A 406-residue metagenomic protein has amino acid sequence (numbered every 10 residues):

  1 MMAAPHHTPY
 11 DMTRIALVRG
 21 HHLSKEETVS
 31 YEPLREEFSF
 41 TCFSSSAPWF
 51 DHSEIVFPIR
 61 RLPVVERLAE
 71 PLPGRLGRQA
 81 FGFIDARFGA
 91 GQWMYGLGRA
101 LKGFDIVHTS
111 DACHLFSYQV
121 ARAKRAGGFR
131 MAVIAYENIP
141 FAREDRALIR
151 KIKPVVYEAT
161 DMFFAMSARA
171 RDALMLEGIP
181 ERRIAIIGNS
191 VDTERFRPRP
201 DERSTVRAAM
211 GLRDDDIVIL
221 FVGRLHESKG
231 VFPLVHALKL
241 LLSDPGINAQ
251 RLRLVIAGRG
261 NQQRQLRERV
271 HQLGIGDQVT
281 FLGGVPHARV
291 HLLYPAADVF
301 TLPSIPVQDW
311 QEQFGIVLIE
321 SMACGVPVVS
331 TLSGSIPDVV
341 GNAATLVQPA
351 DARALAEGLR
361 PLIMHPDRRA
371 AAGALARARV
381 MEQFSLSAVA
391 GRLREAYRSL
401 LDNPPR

Functional and structural regions predicted by a protein language model:
A16, R213-K229, V235-L238: Conserved donor-binding/catalytic core segment of Leloir-type glycosyltransferases
H114-L115, F129-A147, A159-M162: A short, histidine- and acid-enriched strand-loop-helix "catalytic/donor-clamping" loop that lines the nucleotide-sugar
V120, L332, N342-R353, P361-D367: Conserved acidic donor-binding segment of nucleotide-sugar-dependent glycosyltransferases
R169, S190: Carbohydrate-associated surface elements
A208, P361, R368-Q383, V389 (+2 more regions): A short, well-ordered alpha-helix in the C-terminal region of glycosyltransferases
P245, A249-R251, A257, R264-R289: Nucleotide-activated donor-binding/catalytic signature segment of Leloir-type glycosyltransferases, i.e., the conserved
Q278, P295-W310, V326: Acidic donor-binding loop of glycosyltransferase active sites
L318, A323-S330: Short hydrophobic beta-strand element within catalytic cores of glycosyltransferases and related nucleotide-activated
